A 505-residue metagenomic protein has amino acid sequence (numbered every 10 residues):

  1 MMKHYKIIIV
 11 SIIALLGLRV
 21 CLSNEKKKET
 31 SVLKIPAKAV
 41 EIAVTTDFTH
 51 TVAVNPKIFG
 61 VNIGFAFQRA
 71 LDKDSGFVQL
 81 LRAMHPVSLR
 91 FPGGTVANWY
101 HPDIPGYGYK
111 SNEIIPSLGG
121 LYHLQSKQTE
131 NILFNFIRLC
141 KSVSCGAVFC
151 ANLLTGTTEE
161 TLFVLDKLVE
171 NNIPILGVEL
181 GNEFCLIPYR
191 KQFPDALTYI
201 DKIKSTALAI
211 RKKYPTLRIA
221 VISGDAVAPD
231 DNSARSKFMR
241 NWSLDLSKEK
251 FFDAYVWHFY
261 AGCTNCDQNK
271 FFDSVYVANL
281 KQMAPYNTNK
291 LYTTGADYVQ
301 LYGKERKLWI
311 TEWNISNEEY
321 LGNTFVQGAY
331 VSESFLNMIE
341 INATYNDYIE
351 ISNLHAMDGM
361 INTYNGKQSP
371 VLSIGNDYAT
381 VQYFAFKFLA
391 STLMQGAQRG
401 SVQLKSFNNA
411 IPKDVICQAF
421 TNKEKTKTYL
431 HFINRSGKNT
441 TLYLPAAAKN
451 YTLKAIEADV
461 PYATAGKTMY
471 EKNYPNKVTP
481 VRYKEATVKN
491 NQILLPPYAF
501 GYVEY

Functional and structural regions predicted by a protein language model:
M1-S31: Bacterial Sec-dependent N-terminal signal peptides
L33-D253, F259: N-terminal catalytic cores of secreted or lumenal carbohydrate-active enzymes
V61, H85, V178, E183 (+6 more regions): Conserved, mostly hydrophobic/aromatic
F67-A70, V96-Y100, G156-T157, C185-I187 (+6 more regions): Flexible loop/turn segments at secondary-structure boundaries
L165, P445-P496: Acidic, Ser/Thr/Pro-rich beta/coil linker or hinge segments at domain junctions
A196-S334, I341: Noncatalytic carbohydrate-binding groove/subsite architecture in carbohydrate-active enzymes
I310-I416: Aromatic/acidic polysaccharide-binding cleft in carbohydrate-active enzymes
A410-K449, L453-V460, Y498-Y502: Carbohydrate-binding surface patches
